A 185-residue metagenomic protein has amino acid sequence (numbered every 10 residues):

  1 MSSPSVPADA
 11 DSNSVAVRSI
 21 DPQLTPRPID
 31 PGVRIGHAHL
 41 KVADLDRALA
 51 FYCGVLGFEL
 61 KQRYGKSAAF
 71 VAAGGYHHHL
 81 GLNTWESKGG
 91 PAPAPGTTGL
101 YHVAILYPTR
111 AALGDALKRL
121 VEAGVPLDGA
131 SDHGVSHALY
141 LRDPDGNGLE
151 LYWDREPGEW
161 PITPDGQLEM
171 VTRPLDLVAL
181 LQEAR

Functional and structural regions predicted by a protein language model:
M1-P28, L117-R185: Vicinal oxygen chelate
D21, T25, I35-H37, L82: The feature marks the first
Q23-R27, K88-P93: Short beta-strand/turn micro-motifs at beta-sheet edges
D30-G32, L40-E86: Core segments of cupin and vicinal oxygen chelate
R34-A43, P91-R119, H137-N147: Vicinal oxygen chelate
A50, G54, G114-K118, E122: Replace "anionic and nucleotidyl ligands
Y64, A94-G96, D132: Short glycine/proline-enriched turns and hinge-like loops at secondary-structure junctions
A72, N83, A104, R142 (+1 more regions): Residues in well-ordered beta-strands of folded domains
